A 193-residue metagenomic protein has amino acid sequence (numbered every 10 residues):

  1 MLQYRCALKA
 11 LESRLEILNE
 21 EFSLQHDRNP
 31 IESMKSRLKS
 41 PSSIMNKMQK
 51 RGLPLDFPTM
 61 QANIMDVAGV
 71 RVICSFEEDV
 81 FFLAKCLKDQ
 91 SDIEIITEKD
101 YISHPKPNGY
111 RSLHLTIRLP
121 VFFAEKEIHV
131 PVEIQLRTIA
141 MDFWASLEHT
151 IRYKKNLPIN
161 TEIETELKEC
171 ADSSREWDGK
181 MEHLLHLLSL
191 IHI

Functional and structural regions predicted by a protein language model:
M1, G69-E77: Short, charged/polar micro-motifs that form catalytic or ligand-binding hotspots
M1-K47: Intrinsically disordered, low-complexity polar/charged tails and linkers
L2, C6, K39, S43 (+7 more regions): Charged, alpha-helix-enriched surfaces in structured cytosolic catalytic cores of large nucleotide-utilizing machines
Q3, A10, L18-E21, N160 (+1 more regions): Contiguous, amphipathic alpha-helical segments that mediate oligomerization or scaffolding in large protein assemblies
R14-E21, K47, R51, Q90 (+3 more regions): Conserved, well-folded catalytic cores of nucleic-acid-processing and energy-transducing macromolecular machines
P30-V70: Polyanion/phosphate-binding surface patch
Q61, C74-M181: Long beta-strand-rich cores associated with HINT superfamily self-processing modules
I191-I193: Conserved small/polar residues in nucleotide/adenosyl-binding loops
